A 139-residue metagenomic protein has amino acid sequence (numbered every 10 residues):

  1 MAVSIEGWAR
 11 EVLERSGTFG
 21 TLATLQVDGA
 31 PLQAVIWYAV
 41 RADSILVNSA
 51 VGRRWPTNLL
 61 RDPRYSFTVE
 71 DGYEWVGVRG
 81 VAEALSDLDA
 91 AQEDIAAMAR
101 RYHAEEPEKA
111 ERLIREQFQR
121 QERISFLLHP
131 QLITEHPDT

Functional and structural regions predicted by a protein language model:
M1-S16: Extreme N-terminal tail/first-helix region
M1-S4, E74-T139: Charged, gly/pro-rich active-site loop segments
A9, W55-N58, A91-D94: Amphipathic alpha-helical interface surfaces
L13-R15, L60-R61, Q119: Alpha-helix boundary recognition
G17-V51, L59, Y65-T68, V78: Short beta-strand segments
D28, R53, L132-T134: Glycine-rich nucleotide phosphate-binding loop and flanking beta-alpha elements of Rossmann-like dinucleotide-binding
P56-D62, D89, T139: A short, polar/proline- and glycine-enriched secondary-structure boundary/capping micro-motif
